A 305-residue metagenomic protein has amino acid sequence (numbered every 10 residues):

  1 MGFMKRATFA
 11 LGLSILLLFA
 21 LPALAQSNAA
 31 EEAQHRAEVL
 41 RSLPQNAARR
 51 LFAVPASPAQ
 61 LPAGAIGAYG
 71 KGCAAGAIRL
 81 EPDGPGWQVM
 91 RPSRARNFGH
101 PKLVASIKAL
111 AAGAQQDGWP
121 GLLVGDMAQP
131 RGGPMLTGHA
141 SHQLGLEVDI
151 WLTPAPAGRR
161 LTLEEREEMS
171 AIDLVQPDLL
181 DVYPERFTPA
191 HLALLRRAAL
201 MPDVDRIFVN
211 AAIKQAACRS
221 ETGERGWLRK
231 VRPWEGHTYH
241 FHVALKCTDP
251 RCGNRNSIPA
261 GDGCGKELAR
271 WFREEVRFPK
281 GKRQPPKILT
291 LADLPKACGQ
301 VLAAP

Functional and structural regions predicted by a protein language model:
G2-L11: Bacterial N-terminal signal peptides that target proteins for export
A10-A20: Bacterial N-terminal signal peptides
L21-A25: Sec/Tat signal peptide C-region and signal peptidase I cleavage site
Q26-L43, E164-P305: Catalytic cores and adjacent binding grooves of peptidoglycan-active enzymes
A48, F52-P55, S106-T137, F208-K230: Extended, low-complexity, intrinsically disordered C-terminal regulatory tails of eukaryotic serine/threonine kinases
A53-G125, F187-L194, M201-V204: Active-site acidic/histidine clusters and adjacent loop/turn architecture that either coordinate catalytic ions
D117-W119, Q143-E147, T238-H240: Extracytoplasmic
Q129-P184, V243: Acidic/His-rich structured neighborhood in mature extracellular/periplasmic domains
